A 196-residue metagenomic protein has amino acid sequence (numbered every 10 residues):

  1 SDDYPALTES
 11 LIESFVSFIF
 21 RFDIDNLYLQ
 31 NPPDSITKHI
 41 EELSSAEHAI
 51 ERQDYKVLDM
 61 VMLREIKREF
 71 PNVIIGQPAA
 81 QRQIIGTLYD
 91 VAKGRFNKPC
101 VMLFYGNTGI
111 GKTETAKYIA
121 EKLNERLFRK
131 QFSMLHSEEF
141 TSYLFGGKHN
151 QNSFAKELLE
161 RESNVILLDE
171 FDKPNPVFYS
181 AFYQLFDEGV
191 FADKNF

Functional and structural regions predicted by a protein language model:
S1-Q53: N-terminal accessory segments that target, anchor, or regulate ATP-driven/P-loop NTPase machines and associated
D2-E9, E160-D187: Conserved AAA+/SF3 P-loop NTPase catalytic/coupling segment centered on the Walker-B
E9-R21, V177-F196: Conserved catalytic/switch belt of AAA+ P-loop NTPases
M60-C100: Pre-Walker A (pre-P-loop) alpha-helix and adjacent loop at the N terminus of AAA/AAA+ ATPase modules, a conserved
A92-P99, N152-E157, E188-F196: Conserved Walker
K98-K130: Walker A/P-loop
K122-N150: AAA+/P-loop NTPase substrate/partner-engagement loops
Y143-E170, F196: Conserved alpha-helical scaffold flanking the Walker A/P-loop in AAA+ ATPase domains
